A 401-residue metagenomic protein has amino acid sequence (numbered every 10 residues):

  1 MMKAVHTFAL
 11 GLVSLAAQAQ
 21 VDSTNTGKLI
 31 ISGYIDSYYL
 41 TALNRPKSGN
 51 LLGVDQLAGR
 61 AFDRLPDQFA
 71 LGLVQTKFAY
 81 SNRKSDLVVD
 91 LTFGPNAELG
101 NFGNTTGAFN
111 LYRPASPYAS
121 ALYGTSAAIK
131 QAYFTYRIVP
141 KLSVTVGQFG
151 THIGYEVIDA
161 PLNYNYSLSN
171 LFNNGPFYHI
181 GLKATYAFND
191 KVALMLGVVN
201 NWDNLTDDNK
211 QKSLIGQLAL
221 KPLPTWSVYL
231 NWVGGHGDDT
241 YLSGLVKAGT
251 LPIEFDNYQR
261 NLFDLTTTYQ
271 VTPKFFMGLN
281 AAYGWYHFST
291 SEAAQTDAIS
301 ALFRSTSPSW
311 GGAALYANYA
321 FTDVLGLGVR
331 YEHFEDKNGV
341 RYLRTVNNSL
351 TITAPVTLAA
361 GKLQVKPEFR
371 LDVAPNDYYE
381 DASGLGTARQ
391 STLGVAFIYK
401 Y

Functional and structural regions predicted by a protein language model:
M1-T24: Cleavable N-terminal export/targeting peptides
V21-D36: Short N-terminal segments immediately surrounding and downstream of signal-peptide cleavage
T26, S81-R83, V139-K141, T151 (+5 more regions): Outer-membrane beta-barrel channels and translocator barrels
G33, L71-Y80, Q131-Y136, V146 (+8 more regions): Residues on the lipid-exposed face of transmembrane beta-strands in outer-membrane beta-barrel proteins
G33-T41, V89-F93, V146-Q148, L196-N200 (+4 more regions): Transmembrane beta-barrel strands of outer-membrane/channel proteins
T41-P66, E98-Q131, Y136-L220, N231 (+1 more regions): Surface-exposed coil loops of outer-membrane beta-barrel proteins
R60-D63, G100, A108, Y112 (+3 more regions): Outer-membrane beta-barrel pore domains
D63-N96, W310, A320-L327: Glycine- and aromatic-enriched membrane insertion/assembly motifs of diderm outer-membrane and organelle channel
